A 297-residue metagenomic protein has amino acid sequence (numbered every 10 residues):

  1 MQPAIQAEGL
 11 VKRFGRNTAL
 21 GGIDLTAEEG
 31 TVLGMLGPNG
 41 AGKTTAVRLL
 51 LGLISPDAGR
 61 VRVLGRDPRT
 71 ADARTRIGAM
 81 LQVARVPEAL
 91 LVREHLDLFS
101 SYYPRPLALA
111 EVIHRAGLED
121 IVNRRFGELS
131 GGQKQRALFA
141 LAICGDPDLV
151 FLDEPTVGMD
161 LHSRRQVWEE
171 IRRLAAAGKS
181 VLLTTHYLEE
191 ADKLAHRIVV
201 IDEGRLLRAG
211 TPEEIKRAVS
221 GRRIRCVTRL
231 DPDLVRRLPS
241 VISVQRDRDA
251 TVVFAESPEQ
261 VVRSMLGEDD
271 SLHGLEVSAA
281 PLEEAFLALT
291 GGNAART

Functional and structural regions predicted by a protein language model:
Q2-P3, S220: Residue-level preference for beta-strand/loop junctions
P3-A7, K12-D202, R208: ABC transporter nucleotide-binding domains
F14, S100-Y103, A116, V219 (+3 more regions): A broad structural signal for alpha-helix termini and local helix breaks/kinks
A58, D72, E94, E111 (+4 more regions): An acidic, carboxylate-rich microenvironment
V92, L109, P212, G274 (+1 more regions): Structural motif detector for alpha-helix initiation sites
W168-E256: ABC transporter nucleotide-binding domain
G221-T297: Short, charged/small-residue-rich alpha-helical element at the C-terminal edge of ABC transporter nucleotide-binding
